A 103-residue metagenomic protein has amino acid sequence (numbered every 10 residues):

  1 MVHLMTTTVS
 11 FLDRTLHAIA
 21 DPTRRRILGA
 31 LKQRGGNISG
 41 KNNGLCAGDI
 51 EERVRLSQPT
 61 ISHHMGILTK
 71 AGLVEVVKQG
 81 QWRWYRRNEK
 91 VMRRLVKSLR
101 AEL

Functional and structural regions predicted by a protein language model:
M1-L12: Short, intrinsically disordered or compositionally biased N-terminal tails of bacterial proteins
F11, R94, S98-E102: Short, solvent-exposed amphipathic helices
R14-H17, T23-S57, Q79, R83-V91: N-terminal helix-turn-helix DNA-binding core of bacterial DNA-binding proteins
M65-G66: Short, hydrophobic-biased segments on the C-terminal half of alpha helices that form "recognition helices"
G72: Glycine-centered, phosphate/nucleic-acid-interacting loop/turn motifs that mediate DNA/RNA or nucleotide
V76: Short beta-strand "wing" residues that participate in macromolecule-binding interfaces
